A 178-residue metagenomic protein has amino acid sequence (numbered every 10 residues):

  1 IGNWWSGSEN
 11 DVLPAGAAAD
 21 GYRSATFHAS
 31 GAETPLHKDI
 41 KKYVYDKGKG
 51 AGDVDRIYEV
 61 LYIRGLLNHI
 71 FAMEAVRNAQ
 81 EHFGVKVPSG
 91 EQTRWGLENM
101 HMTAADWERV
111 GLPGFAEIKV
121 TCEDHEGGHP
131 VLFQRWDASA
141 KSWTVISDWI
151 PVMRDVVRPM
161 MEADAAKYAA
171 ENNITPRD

Functional and structural regions predicted by a protein language model:
I1, G21-A29, L112-K119, V131 (+3 more regions): Generic preference for hydrophobic/aromatic residues in regular secondary structure cores
I1-H69, W149-M153, D164, Y168-T175: Extracellular/periplasmic periplasmic-binding protein-like sensory domains
G7, V85-P88, M160, I174: Short coil/turn linker and secondary-structure boundary residues
A51-Y62, M73-I146: Segments of small-molecule ligand-sensing domains
L97-D106, R135-D178: Conserved C-terminal helix/tail region of periplasmic/extracytoplasmic solute-binding proteins
